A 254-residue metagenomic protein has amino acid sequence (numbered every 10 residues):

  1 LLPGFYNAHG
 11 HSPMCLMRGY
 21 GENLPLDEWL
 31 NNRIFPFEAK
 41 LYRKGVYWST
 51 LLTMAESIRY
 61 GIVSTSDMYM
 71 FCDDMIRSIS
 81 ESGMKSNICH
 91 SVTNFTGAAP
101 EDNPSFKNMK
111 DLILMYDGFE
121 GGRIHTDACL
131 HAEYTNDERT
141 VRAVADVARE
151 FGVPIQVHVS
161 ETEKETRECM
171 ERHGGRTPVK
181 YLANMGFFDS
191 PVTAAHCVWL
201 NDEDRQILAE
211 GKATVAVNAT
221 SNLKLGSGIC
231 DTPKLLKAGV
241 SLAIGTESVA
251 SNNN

Functional and structural regions predicted by a protein language model:
P3-C15, P154-E163: Histidine-centered catalytic micro-motifs
H9, M17, G61, I79 (+6 more regions): Divalent metal-coordination and catalytic microenvironments
R18-M84, F106-F119: Alpha-helical scaffold segments that flank or form the walls of functional sites
Y60, S82, E150, E210-G211 (+1 more regions): Structural motif
D74-V198: Metal-coordinating catalytic core of metallo-dependent amide/deamination hydrolases
F187-N254: Active-site-adjacent C-terminal substructures of enzyme catalytic domains
